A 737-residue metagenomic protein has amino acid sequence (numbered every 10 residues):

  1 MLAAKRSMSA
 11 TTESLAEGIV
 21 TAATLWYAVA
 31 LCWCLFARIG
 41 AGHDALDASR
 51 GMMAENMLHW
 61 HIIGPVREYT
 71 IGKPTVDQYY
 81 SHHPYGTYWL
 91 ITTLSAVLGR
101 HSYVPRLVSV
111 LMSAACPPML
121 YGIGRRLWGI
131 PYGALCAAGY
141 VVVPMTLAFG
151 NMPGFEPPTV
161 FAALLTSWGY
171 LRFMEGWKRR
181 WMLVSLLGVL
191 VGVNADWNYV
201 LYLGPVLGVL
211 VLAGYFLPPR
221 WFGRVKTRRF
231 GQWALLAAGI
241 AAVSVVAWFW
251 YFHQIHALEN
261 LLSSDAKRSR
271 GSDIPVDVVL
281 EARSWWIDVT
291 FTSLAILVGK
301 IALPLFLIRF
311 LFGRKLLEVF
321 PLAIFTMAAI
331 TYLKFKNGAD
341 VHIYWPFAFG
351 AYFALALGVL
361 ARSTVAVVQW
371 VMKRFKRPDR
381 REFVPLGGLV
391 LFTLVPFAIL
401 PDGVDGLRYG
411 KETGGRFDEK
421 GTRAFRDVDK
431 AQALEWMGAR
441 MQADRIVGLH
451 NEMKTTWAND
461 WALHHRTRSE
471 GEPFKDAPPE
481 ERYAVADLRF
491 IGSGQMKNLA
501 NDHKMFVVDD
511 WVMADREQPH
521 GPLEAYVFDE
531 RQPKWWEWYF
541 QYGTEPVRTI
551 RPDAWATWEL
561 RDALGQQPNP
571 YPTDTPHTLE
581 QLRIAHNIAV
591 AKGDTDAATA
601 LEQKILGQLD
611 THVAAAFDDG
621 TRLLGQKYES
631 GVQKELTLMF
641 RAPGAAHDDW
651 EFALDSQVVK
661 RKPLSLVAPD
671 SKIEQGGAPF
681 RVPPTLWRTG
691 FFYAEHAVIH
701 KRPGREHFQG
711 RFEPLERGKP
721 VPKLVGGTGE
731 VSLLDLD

Functional and structural regions predicted by a protein language model:
T21-A28, C136, V184-V189, V206-L207 (+3 more regions): Transmembrane alpha-helix segments characteristic of polytopic inner-membrane glycan-assembly/cell-envelope
C32-C34, S49-Q78, G86-W89, T93: Extracytosolic helix-loop segments that constitute the early lumenal/periplasmic catalytic or substrate-binding loops
S49-H61, L203-R314, T326-A339: Transmembrane-lumen/periplasm boundary regions of multi-pass, lipid-linked membrane glycan transferases
V104-L127, L165-G169: Transmembrane-helix motifs of polytopic, lipid-linked glycan transferases
R125-L127, P131, L164-V184, G192: Membrane-interface transmembrane helices that cradle and orient dolichyl/undecaprenyl
M145-P158: Short acidic/glycine- and proline-prone juxtamembrane loop motifs at membrane-interface regions of multi-pass membrane
L360-R362, G387-F425: Transmembrane alpha-helical segments
R423-P473, P479-F490, E635-V659, L666-P669 (+2 more regions): Short periplasmic/luminal acceptor-recognition loop of GT-C membrane glycosyltransferases, typified by
